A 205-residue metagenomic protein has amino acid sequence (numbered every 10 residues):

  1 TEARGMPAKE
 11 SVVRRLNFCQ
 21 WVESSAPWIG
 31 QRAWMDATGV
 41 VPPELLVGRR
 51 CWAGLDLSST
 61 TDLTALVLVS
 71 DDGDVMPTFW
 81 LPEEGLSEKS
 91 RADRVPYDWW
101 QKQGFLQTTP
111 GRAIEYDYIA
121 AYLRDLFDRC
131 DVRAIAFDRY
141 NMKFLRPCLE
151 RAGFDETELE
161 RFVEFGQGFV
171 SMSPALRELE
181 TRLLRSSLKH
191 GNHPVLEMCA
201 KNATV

Functional and structural regions predicted by a protein language model:
T1-W52, T61, T78-Y118: Non-catalytic, compositionally simple segments
G54, R133-F137, V163-E164: Short catalytic-loop micro-motif centered on adjacent basic/acidic residues
T60-D74: Acidic, metal-ligating active-site segments
D62-L66, L123, L145, L149 (+2 more regions): Extended, hydrophobic alpha-helical segments in both membrane/secreted and soluble proteins
L66, I135, L179: Hydrophobic, well-ordered secondary-structure elements that form the walls of internal hydrophobic environments
P96-Y97, K102-G104, C148-V205: Metal-dependent DNA phosphodiester-chemistry modules and their immediately adjacent helices/loops in DNA-processing
D125-A134, E158-R161: Short, surface-exposed connector motifs at secondary-structure boundaries
R129-R146: Short glycine-rich phosphate-binding loop at a beta-alpha junction
